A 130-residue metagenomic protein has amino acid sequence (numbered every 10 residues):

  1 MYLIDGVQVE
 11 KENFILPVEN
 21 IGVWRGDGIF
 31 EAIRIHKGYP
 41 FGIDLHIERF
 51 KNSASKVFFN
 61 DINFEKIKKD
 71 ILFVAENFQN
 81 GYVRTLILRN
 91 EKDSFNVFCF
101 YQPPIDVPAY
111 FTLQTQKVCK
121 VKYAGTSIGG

Functional and structural regions predicted by a protein language model:
M1-L72, N77, L88, K92-G130: Helix-start/capping segments and mature chain N-termini
G81-I87: A short glycine-rich, hydrophobically flanked beta-strand micro-motif that places a catalytic Asp/Glu for divalent metal
